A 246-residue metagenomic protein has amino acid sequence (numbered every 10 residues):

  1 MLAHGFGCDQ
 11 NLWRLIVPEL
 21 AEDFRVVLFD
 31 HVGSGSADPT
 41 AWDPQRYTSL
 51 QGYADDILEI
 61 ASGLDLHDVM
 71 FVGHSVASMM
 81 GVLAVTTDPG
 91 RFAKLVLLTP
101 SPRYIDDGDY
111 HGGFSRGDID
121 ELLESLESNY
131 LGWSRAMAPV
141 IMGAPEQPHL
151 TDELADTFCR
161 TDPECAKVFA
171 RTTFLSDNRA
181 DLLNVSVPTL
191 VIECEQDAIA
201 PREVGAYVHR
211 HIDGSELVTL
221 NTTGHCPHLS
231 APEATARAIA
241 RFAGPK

Functional and structural regions predicted by a protein language model:
G5-C8, S75: Active-site glycine-rich loops that stabilize anionic/oxyanionic intermediates across multiple enzyme folds
P18, V27-V76, R237: Active-site loop/oxyanion-hole signature of alpha/beta-hydrolase fold enzymes
V82-S128: Flexible "cap/lid" loop of the alpha/beta hydrolase fold
D106-F114, E124-N184: Conserved alpha/beta-hydrolase catalytic His-Asp/Glu region
N178, V187, P201-V208: Short alpha-helix in the alpha/beta-hydrolase fold that links the catalytic acid
V185, V191-E193: Short beta-strand/loop motif that positions the catalytic acidic residue of the alpha/beta-hydrolase fold
E195-A200: Acidic catalytic loop of the alpha/beta-hydrolase fold
S215-K246: Catalytic active-site module of serine/aspartate enzymes centered on a nucleophile-bearing elbow/loop
